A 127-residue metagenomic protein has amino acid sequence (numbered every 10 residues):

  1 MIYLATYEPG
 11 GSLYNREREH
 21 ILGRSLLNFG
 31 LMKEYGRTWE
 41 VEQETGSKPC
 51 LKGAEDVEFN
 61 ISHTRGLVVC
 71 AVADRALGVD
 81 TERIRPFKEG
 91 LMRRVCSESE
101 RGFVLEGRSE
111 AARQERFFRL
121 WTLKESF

Functional and structural regions predicted by a protein language model:
M1-F127: Core catalytic alpha/beta fold that binds nucleotide/phospho-ligands
